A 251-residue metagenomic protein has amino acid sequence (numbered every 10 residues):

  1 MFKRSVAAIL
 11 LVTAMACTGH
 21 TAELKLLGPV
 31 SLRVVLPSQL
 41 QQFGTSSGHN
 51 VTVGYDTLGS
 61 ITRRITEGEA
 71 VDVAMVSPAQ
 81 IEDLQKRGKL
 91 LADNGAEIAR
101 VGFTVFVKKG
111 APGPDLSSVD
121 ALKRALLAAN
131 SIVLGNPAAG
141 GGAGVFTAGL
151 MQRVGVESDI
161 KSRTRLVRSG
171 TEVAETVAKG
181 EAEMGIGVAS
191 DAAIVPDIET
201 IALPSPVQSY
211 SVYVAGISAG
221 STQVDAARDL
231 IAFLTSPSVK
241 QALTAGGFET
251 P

Functional and structural regions predicted by a protein language model:
M1-F2: N-terminal secretory signal peptides that target proteins for export/translocation
S5-A16: Bacterial N-terminal signal peptides
H20-G59, R63-E67, M75-G88, A96-V101 (+1 more regions): Exported/periplasmic ABC-transporter solute-binding proteins
